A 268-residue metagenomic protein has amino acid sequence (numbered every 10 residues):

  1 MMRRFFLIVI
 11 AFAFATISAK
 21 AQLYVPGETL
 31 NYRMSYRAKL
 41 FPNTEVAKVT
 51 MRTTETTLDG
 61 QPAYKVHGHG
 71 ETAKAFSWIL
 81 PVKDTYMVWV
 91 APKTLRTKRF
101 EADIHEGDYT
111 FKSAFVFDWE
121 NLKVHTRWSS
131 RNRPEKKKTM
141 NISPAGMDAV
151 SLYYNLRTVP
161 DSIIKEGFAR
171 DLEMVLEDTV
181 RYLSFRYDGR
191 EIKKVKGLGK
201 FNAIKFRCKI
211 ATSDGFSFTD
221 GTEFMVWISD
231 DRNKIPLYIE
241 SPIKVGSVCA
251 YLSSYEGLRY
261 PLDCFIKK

Functional and structural regions predicted by a protein language model:
M1-M2: N-terminal secretory signal peptides that target proteins for export/translocation
F5-F14: Sec-dependent N-terminal signal peptides
I17-A21: Sec/Tat signal peptide C-region and signal peptidase I cleavage site
Q22-W119, D161-K268: Acidic, serine/threonine-rich low-complexity disordered tracts
W119-D178: Active-site/ligand-binding surface loops and adjacent short beta/alpha elements that line catalytic pockets across
